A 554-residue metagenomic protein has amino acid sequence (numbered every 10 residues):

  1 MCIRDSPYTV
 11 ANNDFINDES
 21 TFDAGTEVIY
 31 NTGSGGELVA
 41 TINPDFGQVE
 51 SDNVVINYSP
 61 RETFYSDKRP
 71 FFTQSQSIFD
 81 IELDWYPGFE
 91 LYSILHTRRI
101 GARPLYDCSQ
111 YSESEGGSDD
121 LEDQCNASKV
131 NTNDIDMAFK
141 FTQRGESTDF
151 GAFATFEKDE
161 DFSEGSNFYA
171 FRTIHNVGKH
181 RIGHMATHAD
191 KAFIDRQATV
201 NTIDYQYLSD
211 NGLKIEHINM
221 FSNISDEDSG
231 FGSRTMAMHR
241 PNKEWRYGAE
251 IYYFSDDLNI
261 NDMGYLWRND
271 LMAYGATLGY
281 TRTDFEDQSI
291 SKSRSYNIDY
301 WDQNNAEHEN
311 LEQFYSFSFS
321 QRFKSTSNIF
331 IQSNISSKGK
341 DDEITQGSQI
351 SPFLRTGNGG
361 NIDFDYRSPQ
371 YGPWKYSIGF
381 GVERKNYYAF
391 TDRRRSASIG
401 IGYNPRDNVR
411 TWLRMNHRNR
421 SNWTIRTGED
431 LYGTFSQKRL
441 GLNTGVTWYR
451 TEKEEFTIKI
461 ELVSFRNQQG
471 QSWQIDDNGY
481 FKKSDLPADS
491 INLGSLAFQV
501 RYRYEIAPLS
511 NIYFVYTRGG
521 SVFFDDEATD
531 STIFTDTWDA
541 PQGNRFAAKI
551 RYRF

Functional and structural regions predicted by a protein language model:
R4, Y8-N13, N17-K292, N334-G339 (+3 more regions): Outer-membrane beta-barrel channel domains
D134, I215-F554: Exposed, low-structure sequence patches enriched in small/polar residues
